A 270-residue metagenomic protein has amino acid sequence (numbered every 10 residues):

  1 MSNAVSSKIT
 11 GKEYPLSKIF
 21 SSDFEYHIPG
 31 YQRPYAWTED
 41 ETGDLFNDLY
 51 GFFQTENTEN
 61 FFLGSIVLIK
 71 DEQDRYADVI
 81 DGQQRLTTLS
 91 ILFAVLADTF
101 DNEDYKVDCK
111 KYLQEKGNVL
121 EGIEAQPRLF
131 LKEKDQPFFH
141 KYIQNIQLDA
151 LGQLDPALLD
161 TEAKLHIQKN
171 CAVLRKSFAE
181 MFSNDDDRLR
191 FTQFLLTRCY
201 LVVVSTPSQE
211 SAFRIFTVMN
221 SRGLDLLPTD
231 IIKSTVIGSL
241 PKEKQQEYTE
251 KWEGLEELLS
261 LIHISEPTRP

Functional and structural regions predicted by a protein language model:
S2-Y26, Q32-L261: Glycine- and hydrophobic-rich flexible loops that cap the catalytic core of alpha/beta enzyme folds
L259-P270: Residue-level detector of conserved catalytic or cofactor/ligand-binding positions in enzyme active sites
